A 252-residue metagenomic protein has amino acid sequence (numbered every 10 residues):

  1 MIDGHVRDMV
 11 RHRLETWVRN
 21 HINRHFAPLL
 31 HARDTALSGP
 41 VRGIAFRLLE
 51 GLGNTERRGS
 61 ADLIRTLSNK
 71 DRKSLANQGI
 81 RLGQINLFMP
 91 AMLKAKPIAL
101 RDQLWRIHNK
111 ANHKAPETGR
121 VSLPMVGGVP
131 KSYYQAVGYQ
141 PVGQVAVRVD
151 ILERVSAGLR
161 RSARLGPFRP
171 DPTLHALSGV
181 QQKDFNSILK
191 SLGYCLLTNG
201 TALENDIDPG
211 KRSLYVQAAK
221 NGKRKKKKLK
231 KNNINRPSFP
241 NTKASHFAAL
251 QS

Functional and structural regions predicted by a protein language model:
M1-Q182, S187, L192-L203, I207-S213: Acidic, serine/threonine- and proline-rich low-complexity intrinsically disordered segments
L214-S252: Intrinsically disordered, Lys/Arg-rich low-complexity segments
